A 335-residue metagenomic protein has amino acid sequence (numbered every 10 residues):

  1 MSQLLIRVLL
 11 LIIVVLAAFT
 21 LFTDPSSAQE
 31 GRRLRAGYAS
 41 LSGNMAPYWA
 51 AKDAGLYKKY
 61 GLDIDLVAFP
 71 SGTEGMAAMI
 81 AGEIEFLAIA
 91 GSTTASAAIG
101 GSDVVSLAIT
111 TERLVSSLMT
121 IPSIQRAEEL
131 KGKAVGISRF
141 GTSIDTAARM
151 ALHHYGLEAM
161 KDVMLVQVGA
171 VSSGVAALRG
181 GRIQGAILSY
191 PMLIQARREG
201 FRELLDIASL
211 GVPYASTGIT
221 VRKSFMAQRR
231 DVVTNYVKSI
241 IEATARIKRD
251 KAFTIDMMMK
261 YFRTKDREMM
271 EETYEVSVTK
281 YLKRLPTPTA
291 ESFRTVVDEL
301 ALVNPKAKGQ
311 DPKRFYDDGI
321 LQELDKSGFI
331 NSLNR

Functional and structural regions predicted by a protein language model:
M1-L11: Bacterial N-terminal signal peptides that target proteins for export
L9-T20: Bacterial N-terminal signal peptides
D24-A28: Sec/Tat signal peptide C-region and signal peptidase I cleavage site
Q29-A170, G174-G180, Q184-Y190, E203-I207 (+1 more regions): Short, glycine-/small- and polar/acidic-enriched structural segments that line small-molecule recognition paths
T93, S172-R263: Pocket-lining segment of extracytoplasmic ligand-binding domains
G141-K161, S239-E272, K313-Y316, E323-F329: Ligand-binding clefts/hinges and TM-proximal coupling segments of bilobed small-molecule sensing domains
A227-K308: Secondary-structure end/capping motifs
V297-R335: Conserved C-terminal helix/tail region of periplasmic/extracytoplasmic solute-binding proteins
